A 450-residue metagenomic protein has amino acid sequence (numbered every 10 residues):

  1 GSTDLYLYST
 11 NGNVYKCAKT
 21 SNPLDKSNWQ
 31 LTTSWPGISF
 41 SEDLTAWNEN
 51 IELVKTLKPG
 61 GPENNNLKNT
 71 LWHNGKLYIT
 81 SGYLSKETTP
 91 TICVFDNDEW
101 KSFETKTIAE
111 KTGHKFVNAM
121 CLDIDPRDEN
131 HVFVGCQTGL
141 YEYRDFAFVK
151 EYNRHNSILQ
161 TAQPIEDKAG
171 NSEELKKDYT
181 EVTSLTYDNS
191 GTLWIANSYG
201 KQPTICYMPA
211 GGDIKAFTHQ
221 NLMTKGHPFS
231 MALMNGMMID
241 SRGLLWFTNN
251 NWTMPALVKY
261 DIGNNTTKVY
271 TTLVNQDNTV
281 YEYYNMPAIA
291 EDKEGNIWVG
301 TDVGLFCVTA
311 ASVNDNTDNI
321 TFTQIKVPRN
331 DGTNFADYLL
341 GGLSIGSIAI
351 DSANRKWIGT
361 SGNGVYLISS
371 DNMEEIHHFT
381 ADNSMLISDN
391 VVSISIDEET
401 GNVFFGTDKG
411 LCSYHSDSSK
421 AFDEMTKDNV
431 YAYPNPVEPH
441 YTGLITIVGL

Functional and structural regions predicted by a protein language model:
G1, Y15-N66, W72, G82-N118 (+8 more regions): Trp- and S/T/G-rich repeat-edge/linker motifs of beta-rich repeat architectures
S2, E42, W72-G75, I124-E129 (+5 more regions): Residue-level detector of Asp-centered blade-edge/turn motifs that repeat once per structural unit in beta-propeller
D4-L7, Q30, T45-A46, K76-T80 (+7 more regions): Conserved beta-propeller blade signature
N11, Y83-L84, T138, F146 (+6 more regions): Residue-level signature of beta-propeller blades and closely related beta-rich strand-turn architectures in secreted
N69, C121, S184, N235-G236 (+3 more regions): Conserved beta-strand position repeated once per blade in WD40 beta-propeller domains
G304-F306, N390-M425: Blade-level signature of beta-propeller repeat domains, shared across WD40, Kelch, NHL, RCC1 and BNR/Asp-box propellers
A353-N354, I358-G362, I368-S369: Long, C-terminal catalytic modules of enzymes
T426-L450: Glycine-centered coil/turn sites that cap beta-strands in beta-rich domains
